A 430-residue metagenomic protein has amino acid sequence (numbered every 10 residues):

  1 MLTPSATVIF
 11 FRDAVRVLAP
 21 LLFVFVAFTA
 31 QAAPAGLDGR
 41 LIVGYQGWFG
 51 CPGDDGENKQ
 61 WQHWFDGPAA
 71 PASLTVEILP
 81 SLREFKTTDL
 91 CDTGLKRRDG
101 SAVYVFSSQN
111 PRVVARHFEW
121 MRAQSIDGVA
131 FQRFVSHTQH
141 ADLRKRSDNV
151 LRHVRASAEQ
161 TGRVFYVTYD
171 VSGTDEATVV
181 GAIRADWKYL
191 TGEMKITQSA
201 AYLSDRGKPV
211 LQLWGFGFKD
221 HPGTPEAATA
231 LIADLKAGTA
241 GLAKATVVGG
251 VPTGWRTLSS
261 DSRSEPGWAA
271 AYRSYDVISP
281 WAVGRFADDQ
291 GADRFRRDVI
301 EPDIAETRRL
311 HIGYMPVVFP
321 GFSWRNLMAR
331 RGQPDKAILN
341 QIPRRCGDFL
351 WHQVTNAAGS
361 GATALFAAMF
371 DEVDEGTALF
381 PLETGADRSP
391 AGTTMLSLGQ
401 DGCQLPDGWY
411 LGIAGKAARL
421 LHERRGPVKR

Functional and structural regions predicted by a protein language model:
M1-D13: N-terminal secretory signal peptides that target proteins for export/translocation
T3-S5, L21, A69, S81: Generic low-complexity segments that are intrinsically disordered, proline-rich and/or Lys/Arg-biased
R12-V15, D371: Residue-level micro-sites within transmembrane alpha helices that shape and flank functional polar/acidic positions
A14-A27: Bacterial N-terminal signal peptides
V26-P34: Bacterial Sec-dependent signal peptides at the C-terminal "C-region" and cleavage site
A33-R430: Glycan-processing catalytic domains of CAZymes
